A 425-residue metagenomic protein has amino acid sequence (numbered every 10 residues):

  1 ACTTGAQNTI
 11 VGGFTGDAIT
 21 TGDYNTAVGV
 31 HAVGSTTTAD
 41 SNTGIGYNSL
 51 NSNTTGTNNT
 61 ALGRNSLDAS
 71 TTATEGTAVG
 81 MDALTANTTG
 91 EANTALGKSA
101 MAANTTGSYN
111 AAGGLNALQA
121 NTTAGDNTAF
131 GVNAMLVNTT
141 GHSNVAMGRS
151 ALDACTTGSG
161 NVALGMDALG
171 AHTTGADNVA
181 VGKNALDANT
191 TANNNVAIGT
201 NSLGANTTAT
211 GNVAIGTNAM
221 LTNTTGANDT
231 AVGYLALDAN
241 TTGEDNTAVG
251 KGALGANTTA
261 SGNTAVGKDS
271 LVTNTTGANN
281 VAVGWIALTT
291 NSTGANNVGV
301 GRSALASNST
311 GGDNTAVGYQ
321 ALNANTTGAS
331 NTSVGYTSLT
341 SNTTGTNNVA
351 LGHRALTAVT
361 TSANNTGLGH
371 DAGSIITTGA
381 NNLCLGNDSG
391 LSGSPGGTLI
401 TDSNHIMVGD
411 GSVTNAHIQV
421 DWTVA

Functional and structural regions predicted by a protein language model:
A1-A425: Glycine- and small/polar-enriched repetitive beta-structure motifs of secreted/surface proteins
